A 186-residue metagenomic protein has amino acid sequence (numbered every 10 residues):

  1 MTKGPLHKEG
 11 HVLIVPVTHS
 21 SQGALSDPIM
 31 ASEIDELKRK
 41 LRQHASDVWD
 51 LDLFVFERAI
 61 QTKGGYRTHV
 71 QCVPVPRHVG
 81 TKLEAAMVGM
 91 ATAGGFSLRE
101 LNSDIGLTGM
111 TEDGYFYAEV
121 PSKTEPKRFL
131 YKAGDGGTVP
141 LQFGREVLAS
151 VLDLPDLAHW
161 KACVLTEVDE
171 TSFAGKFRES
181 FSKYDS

Functional and structural regions predicted by a protein language model:
M1-S186: HIT superfamily nucleotide-processing domains
